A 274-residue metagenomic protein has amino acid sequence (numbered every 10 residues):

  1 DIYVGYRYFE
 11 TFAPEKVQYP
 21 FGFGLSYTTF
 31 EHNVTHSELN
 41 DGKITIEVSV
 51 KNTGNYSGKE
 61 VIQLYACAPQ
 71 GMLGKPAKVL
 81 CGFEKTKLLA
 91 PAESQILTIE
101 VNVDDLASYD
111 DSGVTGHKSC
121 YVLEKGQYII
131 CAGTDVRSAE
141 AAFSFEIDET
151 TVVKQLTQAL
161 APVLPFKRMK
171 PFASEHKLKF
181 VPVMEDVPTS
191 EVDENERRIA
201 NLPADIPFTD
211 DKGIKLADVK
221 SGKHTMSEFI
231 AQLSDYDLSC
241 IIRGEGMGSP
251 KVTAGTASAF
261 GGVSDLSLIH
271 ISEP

Functional and structural regions predicted by a protein language model:
Y3, T11-P182, I206: Intrinsically disordered, low-complexity Ser/Thr/Gly-rich stretches
Y3, V136, L156, K220 (+1 more regions): A broad "ordered helical/assembly scaffold" signature
F9, Y236: Phosphate/oxyanion-binding loops and surfaces in catalytic or ligand/nucleic-acid-binding neighborhoods
L106-Y109, A132, L216-V219, I230 (+2 more regions): Long, contiguous hydrophobic alpha-helical segments, chiefly transmembrane helices and signal peptides
Q158-T225, A231, D237-R243: Flexible inter-domain linker/hinge segments
D237-L266: Hydrophobic alpha-helical membrane-insertion signals
L266-P274: Residue-level detector of conserved catalytic or cofactor/ligand-binding positions in enzyme active sites
